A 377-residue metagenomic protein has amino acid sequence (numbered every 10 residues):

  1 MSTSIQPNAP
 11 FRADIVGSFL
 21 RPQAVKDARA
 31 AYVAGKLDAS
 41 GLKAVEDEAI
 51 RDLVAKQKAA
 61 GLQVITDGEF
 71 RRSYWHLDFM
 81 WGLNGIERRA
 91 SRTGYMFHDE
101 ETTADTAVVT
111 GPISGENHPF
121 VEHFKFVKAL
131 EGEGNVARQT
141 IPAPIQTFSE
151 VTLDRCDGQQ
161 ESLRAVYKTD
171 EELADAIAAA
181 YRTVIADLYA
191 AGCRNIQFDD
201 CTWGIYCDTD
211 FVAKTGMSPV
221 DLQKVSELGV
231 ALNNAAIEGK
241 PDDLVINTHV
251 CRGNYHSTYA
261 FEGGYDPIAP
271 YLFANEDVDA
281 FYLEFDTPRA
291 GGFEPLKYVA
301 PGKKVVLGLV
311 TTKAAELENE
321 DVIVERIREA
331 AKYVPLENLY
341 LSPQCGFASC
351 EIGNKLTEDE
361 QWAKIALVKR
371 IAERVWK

Functional and structural regions predicted by a protein language model:
M1-K377: Domain-level signal for soluble alpha/beta catalytic cores
